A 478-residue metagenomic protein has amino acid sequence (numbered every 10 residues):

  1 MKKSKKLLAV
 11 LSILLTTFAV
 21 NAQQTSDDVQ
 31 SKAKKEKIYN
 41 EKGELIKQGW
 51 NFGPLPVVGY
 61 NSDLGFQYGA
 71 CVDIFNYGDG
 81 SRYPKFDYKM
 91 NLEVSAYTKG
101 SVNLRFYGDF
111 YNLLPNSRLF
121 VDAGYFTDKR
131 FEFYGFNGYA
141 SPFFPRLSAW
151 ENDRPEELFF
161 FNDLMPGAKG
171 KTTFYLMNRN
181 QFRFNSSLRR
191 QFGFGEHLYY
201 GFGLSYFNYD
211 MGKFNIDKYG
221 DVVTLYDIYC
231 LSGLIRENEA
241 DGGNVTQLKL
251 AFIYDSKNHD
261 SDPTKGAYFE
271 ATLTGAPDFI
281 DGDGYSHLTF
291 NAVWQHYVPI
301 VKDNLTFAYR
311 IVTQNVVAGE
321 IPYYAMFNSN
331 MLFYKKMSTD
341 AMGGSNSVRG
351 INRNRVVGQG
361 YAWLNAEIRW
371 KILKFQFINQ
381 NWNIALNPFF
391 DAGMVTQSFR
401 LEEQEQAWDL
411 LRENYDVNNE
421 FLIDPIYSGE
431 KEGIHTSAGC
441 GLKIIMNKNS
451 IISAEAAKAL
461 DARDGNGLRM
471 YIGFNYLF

Functional and structural regions predicted by a protein language model:
Y39-N51, G78-D87, L113-R118, G193-Y199 (+8 more regions): Short loop/turn motifs that connect adjacent beta-strands in outer-membrane beta-barrel proteins
E44-F52, G59-N244, M342, N346 (+2 more regions): Gram-negative/organellar outer-membrane beta-barrel architecture
F52-P54, Y68-A70, V102-F106, N180-S186 (+7 more regions): Hydrophobic, lipid-facing positions within transmembrane beta-strands of outer-membrane proteins
F52-P54, Y88-L92, R118-A123, L198-F202 (+8 more regions): Transmembrane beta-strands of outer-membrane beta-barrel proteins
Y68-L92, K249-V293, G439-A456: Surface-exposed extracellular loop regions of Gram-negative outer-membrane beta-barrel proteins
F75-D79, E93-K99, F126-R130, F207-M211 (+7 more regions): Sequence/structural signature of outer-membrane beta-barrel proteins
N238, L248, H259-Q380, T396: C-terminal outer-membrane beta-barrel translocator/porin domains of Gram-negative envelope proteins and their
I311, K443-F478: Predominantly the C-terminal beta-signal and adjacent terminal strand-loop region of outer-membrane beta-barrel
